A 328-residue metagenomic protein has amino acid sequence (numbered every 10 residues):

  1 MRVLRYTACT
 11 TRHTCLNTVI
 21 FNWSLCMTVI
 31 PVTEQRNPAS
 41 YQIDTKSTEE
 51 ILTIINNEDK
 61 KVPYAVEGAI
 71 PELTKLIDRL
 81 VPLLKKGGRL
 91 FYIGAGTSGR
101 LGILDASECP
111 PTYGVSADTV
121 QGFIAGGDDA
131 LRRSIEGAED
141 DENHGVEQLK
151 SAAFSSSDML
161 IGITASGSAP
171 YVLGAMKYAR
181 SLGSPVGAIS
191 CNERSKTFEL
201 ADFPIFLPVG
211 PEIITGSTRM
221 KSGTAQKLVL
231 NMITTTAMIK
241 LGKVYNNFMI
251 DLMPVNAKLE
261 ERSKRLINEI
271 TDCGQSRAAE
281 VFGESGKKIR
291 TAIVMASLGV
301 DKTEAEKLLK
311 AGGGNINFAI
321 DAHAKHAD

Functional and structural regions predicted by a protein language model:
M27-A65: Cofactor-/ligand-binding subdomain signature composed of acidic, glycine-rich, tryptophan-containing flexible loops
N56-V62, G122-R133, D272, G286: Gly-rich Lys/Arg/Thr-decorated short loops/hinges at beta-loop-alpha junctions or inter-strand turns that position
G68-L83: A short, well-structured juxtamembrane/interface segment
F91, A95-V229, T234-L241: Glycine-rich phosphate-binding loops that contact phosphosugars or nucleotide phosphates
M232, A237-D328: Short, amphipathic alpha-helical interaction segments embedded in low-complexity terminal/linker regions of eukaryotic
